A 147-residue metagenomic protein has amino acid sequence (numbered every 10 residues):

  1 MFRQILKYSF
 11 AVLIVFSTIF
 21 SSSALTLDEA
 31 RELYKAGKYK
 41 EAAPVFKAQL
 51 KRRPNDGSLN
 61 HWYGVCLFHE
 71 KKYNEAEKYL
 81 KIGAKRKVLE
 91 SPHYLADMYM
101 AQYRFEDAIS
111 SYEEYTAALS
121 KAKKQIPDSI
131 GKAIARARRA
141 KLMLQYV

Functional and structural regions predicted by a protein language model:
K35-A36, H69-E70, A101-Q102, R136 (+1 more regions): Register position in tetratricopeptide repeats
N55, K87-V88: Short helix-capping/linker turns of helical repeat alpha-solenoids
L59, S91-H93, Q125: TPR alpha-solenoid repeat register
W62, Y94, S129-R138: Canonical tetratricopeptide repeat
